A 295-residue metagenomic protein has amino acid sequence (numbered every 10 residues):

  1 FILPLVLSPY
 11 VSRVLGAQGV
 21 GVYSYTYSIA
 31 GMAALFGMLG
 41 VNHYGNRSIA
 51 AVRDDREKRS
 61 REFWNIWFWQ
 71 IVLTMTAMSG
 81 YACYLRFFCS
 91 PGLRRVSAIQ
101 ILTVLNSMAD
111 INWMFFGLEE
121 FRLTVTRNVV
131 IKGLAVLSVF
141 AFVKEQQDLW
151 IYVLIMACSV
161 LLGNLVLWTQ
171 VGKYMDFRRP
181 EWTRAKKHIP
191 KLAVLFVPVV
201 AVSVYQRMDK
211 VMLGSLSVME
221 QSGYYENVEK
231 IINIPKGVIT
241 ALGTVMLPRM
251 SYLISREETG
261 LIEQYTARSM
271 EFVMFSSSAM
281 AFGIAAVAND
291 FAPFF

Functional and structural regions predicted by a protein language model:
F1, E57, L102, F115-A141 (+1 more regions): Alpha-helical transmembrane segments of multi-pass membrane transporters/permeases
F1-N42, V136, A193-L216: Signature of the first transmembrane helix
I2, G37, W64-I99, L165 (+1 more regions): Alpha-helical transmembrane segments of multi-pass membrane transport and lipid-handling proteins
I2-P9, G80-Y81, T126-L149, L162 (+1 more regions): Alpha-helical transmembrane segments of multi-pass membrane transporters and transport-associated inner-membrane enzymes
P9, M38-D54, V228, I232-M270 (+1 more regions): Helix-loop junctions and terminal segments of transmembrane helices in multi-pass membrane transport/translocation
L15-T26, V52-N65, M75-L105, E145-V153 (+1 more regions): Membrane-interface helix-capping segments at transmembrane helix termini in multi-pass transporters
G45, I111-R122, L137, A141-K144 (+1 more regions): C-terminal transmembrane helix end/exit motif
R122-V125, L149-M156, L165-Q206, V245 (+1 more regions): Interhelical loop/hinge segments that connect adjacent transmembrane helices in multipass membrane
